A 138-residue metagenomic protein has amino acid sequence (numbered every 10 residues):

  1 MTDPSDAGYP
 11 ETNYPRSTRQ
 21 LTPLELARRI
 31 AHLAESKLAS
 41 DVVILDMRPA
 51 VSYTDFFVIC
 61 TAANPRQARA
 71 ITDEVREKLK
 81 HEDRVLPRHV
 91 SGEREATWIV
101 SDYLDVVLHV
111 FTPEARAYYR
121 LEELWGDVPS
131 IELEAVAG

Functional and structural regions predicted by a protein language model:
M1-I44, R48-P49, A63-A70, S91-E93 (+2 more regions): Long, contiguous binding/interaction regions
S52: P-loop NTPase catalytic core of nucleic-acid-dependent motor ATPases
I71-R76: Short amphipathic alpha-helices in soluble, non-transmembrane regions that often serve as interface/regulatory elements
K78-V107: Mid-chain, well-packed structural core segment of small domains
